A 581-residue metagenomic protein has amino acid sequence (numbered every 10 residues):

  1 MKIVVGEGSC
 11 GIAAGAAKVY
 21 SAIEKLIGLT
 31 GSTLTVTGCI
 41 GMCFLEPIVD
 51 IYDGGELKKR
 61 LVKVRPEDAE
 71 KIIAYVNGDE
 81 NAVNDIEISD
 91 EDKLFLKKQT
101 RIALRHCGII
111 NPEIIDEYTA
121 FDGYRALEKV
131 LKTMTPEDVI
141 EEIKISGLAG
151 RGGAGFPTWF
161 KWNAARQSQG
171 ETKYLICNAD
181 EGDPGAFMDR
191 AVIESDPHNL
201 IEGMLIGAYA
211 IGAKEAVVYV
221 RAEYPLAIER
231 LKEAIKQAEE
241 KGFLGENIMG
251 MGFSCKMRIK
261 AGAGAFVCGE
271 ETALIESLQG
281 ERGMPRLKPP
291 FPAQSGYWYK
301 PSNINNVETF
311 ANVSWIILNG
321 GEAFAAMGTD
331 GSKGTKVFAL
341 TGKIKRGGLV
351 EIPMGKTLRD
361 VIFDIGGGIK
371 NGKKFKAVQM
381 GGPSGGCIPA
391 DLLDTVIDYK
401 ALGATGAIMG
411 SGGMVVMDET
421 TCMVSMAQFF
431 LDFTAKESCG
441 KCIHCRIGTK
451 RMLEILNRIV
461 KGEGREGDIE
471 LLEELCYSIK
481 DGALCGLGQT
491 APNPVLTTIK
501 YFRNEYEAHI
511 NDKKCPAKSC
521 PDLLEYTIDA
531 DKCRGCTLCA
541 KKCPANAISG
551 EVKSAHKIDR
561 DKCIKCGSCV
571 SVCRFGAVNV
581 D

Functional and structural regions predicted by a protein language model:
M1, A16-V36, D53-G78, A126-I143 (+8 more regions): Ferredoxin-type iron-sulfur electron-transfer modules in oxidoreductases and energy-metabolism complexes
E7-I12, K144-A165, G264-E276, A435-I447 (+1 more regions): Conserved phosphate/anionic-ligand binding catalytic regions in large, soluble enzymes, centered on
P47-I51, H444-K450, L538-K557, S568-D581: Iron-sulfur cluster-binding cysteine motifs and their immediate structural context in ferredoxin-like electron-transfer
N84-I145, N305-G320: Flexible inter-domain linker/hinge segments
I110, I115-R125, L175-D189, P292-W298 (+2 more regions): Gly-rich Lys/Arg/Thr-decorated short loops/hinges at beta-loop-alpha junctions or inter-strand turns that position
G203-L205, M354-K370: Short amphipathic, charge-patterned alpha-helical segments
I228-M354, G366: Hydrophobic alpha-helical positions that pack around
G334-R346, I352-M354, L358, P516-R560 (+2 more regions): C-terminal accessory/binding modules appended to enzymatic or scaffolding proteins
